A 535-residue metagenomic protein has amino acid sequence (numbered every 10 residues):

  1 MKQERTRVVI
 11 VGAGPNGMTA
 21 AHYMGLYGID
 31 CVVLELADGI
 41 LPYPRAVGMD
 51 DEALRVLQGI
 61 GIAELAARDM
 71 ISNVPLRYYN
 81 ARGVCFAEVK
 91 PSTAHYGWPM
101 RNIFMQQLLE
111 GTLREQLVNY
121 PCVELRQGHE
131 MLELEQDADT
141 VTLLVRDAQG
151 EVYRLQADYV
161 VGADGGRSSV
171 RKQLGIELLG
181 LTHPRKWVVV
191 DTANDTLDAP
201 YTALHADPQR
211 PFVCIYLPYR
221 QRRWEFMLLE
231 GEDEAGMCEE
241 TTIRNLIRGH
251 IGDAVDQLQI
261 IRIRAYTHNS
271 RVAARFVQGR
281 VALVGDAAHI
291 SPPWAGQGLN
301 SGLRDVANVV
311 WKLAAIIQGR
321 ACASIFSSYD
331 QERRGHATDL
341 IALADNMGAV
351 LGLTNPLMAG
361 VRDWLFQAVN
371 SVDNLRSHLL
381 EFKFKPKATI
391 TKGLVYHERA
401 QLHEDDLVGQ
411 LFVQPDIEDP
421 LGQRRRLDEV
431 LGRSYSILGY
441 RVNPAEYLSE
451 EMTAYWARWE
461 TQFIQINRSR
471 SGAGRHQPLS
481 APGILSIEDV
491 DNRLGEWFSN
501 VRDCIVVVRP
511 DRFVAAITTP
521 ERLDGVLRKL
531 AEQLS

Functional and structural regions predicted by a protein language model:
M1-R7, V11, Y27, G83 (+5 more regions): Helical substrate-recognition/capping region of FAD-dependent monooxygenase/halogenase enzymes
E4-T6, G150-Y159: Core beta-strand elements of the Rossmann-like FAD/NAD(P) dinucleotide-binding domain in flavoenzyme oxidoreductases
T6-V33: N-terminal Rossmann-like FAD-binding beta1-loop-alpha1 element of flavoenzymes
P42-R45, M49-Q116: Active-site-adjacent segment of FAD-dependent monooxygenases/related oxidoreductases
R114-E115, A138, Y159, A163-H268: Conserved FAD-binding catalytic core of PHBH/FMO-like flavoproteins
Q127-V141: A conserved short coil-to-beta-strand element within the FAD-binding core of flavoproteins
M237-S301, A321-F326, H336, L343 (+2 more regions): FAD/FMN-dependent oxidoreductases across multiple families
L303-A323: Internal hydrophobic alpha-helix adjacent to the cofactor/substrate pocket in enzyme cavities
